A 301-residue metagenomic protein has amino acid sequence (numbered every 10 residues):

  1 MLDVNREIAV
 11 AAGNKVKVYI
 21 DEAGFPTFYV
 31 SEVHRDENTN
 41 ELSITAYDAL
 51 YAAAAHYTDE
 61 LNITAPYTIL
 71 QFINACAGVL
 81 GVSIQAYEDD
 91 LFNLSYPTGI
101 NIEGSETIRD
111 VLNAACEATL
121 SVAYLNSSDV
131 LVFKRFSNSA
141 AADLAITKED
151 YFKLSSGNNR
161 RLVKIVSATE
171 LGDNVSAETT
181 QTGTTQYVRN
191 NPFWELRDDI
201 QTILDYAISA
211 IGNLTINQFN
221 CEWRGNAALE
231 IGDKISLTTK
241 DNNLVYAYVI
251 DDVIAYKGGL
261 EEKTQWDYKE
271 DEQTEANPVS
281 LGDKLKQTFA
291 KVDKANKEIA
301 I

Functional and structural regions predicted by a protein language model:
M1-N5, I216-N217: Charged, amphipathic alpha-helical segments
D3-R35, T64-V79, R224-Y246, I250: Short, acidic/charged, Gly/Pro-enriched secondary-structure junctions
F25-E32, C116-A123, T202-Y206, A247-Y248: Short small/polar-residue motifs
H34, L50, V253-A255: A generic structural motif
D36-N158: Charged- and aromatic-enriched interaction segments used to assemble and dock large macromolecular complexes
T39, I44-A46, K134, A140-K164 (+2 more regions): Acidic, low-complexity/disordered segments
E117, V188, W194-E195: Short, intrinsically disordered, mixed-charge
I200-N217: Short, basic/aromatic beta-hairpin or loop at an interaction surface
